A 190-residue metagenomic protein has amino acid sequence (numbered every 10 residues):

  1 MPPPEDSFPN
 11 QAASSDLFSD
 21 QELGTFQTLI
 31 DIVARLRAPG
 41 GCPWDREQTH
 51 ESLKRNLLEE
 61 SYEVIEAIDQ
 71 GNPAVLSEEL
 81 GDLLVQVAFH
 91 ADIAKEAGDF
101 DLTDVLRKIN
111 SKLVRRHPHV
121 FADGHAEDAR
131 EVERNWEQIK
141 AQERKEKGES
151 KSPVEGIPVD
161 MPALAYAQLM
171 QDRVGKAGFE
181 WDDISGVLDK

Functional and structural regions predicted by a protein language model:
M1-E79, V85-K190: Flexible "arm" and connector segments at domain edges
